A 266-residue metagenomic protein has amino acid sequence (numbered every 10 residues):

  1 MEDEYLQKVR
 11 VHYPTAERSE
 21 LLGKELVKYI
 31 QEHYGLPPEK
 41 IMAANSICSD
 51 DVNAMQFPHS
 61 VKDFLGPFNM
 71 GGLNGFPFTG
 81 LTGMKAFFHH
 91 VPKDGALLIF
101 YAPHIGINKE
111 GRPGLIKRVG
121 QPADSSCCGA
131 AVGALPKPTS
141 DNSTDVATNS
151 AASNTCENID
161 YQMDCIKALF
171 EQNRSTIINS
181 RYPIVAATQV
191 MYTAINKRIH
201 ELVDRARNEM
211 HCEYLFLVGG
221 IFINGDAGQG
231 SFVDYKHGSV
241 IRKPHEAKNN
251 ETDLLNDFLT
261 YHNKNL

Functional and structural regions predicted by a protein language model:
M1-I41, D50, L65, L73-L98 (+1 more regions): Divalent-metal-activated hydrolytic enzyme cores
A44-S46: Conserved beta-strand elements of the Class I
V52-A54, F68: Glycine-rich, small/polar surface segments that engage phosphate groups of diverse ligands
A54-S60: Short, glycine/acidic-enriched capping/hinge loops at junctions between secondary-structure elements
S60-N69: Short helix-loop-beta junction
F100-A102: Conserved C-terminal guanine-recognition region of P-loop GTPase G domains, centered on the G4
